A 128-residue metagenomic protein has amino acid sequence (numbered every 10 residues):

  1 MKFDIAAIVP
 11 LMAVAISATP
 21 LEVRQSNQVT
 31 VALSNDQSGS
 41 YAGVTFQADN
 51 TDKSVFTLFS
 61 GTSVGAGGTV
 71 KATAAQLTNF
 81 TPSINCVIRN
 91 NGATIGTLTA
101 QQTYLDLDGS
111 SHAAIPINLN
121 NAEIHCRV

Functional and structural regions predicted by a protein language model:
M1-Q25, V128: Fungal secretory targeting signals
T19-V128: Mature, structured extracellular domains of secreted fungal proteins
